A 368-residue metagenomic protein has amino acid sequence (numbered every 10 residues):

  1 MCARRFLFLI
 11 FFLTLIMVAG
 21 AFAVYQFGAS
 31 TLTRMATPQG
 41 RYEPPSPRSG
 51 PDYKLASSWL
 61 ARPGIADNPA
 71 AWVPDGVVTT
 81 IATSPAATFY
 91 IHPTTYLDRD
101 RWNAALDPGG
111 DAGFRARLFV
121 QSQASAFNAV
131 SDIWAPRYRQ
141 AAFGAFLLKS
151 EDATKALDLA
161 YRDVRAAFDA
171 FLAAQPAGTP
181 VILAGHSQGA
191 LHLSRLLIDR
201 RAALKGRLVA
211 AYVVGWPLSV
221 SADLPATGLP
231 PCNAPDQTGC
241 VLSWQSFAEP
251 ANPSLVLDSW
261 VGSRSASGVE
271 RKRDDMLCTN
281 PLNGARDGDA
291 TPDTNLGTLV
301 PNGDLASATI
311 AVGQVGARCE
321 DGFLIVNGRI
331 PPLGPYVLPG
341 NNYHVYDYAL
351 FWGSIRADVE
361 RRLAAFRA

Functional and structural regions predicted by a protein language model:
C2-L9, T37, R165-A177, I198-Y336 (+3 more regions): Surface cap/lid and interfacial helix-loop subdomains adjacent to catalytic sites that gate substrate access
L7-V24: Hydrophobic membrane-insertion alpha-helices, especially the h-region of bacterial N-terminal signal peptides
F27-R48, Y53, I91-T179, N327-A368: Active-site catalytic motif of lipid deacylating hydrolases and related acyltransferases
Y42-A71: Short extracytoplasmic
L60-D98: Extracytoplasmic/periplasmic/luminal assembly and interaction segments in envelope/secretory/respiratory proteins
S84-A86, A129-I133, A177-P180, G206-A210: Loop/turn elements at helix/coil->beta-strand transitions in domains of secreted/extracellular proteins
A87-Y90, W134-R137, I182, A210-V213 (+1 more regions): Structural recognition of the beta-strand scaffold that forms the well-ordered cores of secreted hydrolase catalytic
L183-L193: Gly/Ala-rich beta-loop-alpha elbow adjacent to hydrolase catalytic centers
